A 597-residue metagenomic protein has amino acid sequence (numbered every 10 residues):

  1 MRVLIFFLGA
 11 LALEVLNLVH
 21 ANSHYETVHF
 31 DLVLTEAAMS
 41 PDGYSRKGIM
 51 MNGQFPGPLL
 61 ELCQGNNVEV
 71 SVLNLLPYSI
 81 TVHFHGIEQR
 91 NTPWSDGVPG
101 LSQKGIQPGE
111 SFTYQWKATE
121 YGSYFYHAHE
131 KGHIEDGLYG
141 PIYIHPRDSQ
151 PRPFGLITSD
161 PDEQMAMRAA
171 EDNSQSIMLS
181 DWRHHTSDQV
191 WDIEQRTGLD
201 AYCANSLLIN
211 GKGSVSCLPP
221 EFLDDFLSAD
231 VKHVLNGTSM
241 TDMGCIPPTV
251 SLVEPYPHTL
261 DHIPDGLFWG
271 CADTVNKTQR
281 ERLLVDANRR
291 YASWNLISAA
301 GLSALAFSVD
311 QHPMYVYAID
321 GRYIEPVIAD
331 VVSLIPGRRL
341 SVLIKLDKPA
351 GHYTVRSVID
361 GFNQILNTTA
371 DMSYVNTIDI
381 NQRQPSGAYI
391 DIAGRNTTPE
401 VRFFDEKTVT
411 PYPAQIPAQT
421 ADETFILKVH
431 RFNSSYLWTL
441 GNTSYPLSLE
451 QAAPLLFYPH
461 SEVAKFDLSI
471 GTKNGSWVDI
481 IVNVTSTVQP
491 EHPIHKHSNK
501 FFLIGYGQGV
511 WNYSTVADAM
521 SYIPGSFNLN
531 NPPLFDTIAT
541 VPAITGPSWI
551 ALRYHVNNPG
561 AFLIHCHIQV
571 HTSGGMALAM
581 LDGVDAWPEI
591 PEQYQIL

Functional and structural regions predicted by a protein language model:
M1-A21: Fungal secretory targeting signals
L16-P108, A170, D200-W294, A329 (+1 more regions): N-terminal, post-signal-peptide metal-ligating segments of extracellular/periplasmic oxidoreductases, dominated by
H24, H29, L138-T197, E325-D479 (+7 more regions): Extended terminal and domain-junction accessory segments
G43-Y44, S79-H85, S303-D310, T354-R356 (+1 more regions): Short, hydrophobic/aromatic beta-strand segments
S45-K47, F55-L62, V68, F84-E120 (+9 more regions): Extracytoplasmic beta-sandwich strand-turn segments characteristic of Greek-key/jelly-roll folds
V72-L76, L296-A300, V482-S486: Asparagine-centered strand-capping/turn motif at beta-strand->loop junctions
P93-G100, K104-Q107, T186, Q195-T408 (+1 more regions): Histidine- and aromatic-rich segments of cupredoxin/plastocyanin-like copper-binding domains
